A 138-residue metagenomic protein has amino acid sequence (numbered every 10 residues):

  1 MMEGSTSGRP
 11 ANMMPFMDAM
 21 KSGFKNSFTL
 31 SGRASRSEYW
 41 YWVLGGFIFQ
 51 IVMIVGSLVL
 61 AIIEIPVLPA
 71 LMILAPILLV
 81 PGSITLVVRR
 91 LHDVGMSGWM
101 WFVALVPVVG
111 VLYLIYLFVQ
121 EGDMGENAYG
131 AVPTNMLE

Functional and structural regions predicted by a protein language model:
M1-G45, T85-W99, Y116-E138: Membrane-interface extramembranous regions at the lipid-water interface
S37-R90, V94-V119: Hydrophobic alpha-helical transmembrane segments in multi-pass membrane proteins
